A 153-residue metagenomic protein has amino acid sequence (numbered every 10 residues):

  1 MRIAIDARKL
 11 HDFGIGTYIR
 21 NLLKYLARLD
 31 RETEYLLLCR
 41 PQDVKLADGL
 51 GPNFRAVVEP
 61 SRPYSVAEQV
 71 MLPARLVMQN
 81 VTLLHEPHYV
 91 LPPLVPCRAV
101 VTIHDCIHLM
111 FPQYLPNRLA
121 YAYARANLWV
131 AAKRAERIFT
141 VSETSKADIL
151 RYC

Functional and structural regions predicted by a protein language model:
M1-C153: Carbohydrate transferase catalytic cores enriched for Leloir-type hexosyltransferases
